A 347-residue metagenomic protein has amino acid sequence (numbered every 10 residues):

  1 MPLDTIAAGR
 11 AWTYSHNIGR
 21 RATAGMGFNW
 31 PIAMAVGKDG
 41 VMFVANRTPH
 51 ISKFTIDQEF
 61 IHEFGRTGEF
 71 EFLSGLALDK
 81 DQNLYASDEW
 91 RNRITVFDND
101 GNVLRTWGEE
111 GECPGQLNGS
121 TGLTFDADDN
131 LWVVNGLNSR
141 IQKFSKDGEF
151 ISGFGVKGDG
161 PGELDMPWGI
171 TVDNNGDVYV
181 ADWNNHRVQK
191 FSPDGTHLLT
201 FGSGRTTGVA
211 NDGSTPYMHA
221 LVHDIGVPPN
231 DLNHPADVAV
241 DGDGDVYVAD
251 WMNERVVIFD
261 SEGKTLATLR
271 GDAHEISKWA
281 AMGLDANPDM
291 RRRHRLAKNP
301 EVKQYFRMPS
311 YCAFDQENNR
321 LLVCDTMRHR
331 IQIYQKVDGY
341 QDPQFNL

Functional and structural regions predicted by a protein language model:
M1-L347: Eukaryotic scaffold repeat domains enriched in small/polar residues
